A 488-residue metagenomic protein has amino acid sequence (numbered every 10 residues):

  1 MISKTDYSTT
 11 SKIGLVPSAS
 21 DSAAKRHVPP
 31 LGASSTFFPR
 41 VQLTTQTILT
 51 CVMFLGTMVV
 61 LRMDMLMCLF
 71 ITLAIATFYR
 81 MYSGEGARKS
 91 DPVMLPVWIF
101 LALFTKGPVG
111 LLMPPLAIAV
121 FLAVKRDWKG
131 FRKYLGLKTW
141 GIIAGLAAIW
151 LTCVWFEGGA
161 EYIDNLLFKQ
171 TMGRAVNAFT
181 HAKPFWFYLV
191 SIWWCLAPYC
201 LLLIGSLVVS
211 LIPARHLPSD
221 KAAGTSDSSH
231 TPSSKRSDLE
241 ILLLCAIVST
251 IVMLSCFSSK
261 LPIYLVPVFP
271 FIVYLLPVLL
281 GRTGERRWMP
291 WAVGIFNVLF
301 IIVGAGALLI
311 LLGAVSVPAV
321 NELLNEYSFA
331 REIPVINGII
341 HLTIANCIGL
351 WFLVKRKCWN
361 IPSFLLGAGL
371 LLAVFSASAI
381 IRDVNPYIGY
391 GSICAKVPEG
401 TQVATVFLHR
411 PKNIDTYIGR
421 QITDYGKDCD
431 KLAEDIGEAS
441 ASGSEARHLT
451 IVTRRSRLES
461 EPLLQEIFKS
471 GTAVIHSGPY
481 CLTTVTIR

Functional and structural regions predicted by a protein language model:
M1-P290, T472-A473, P479-Y480: Membrane-integral, polyisoprenol-dependent glycosyltransferases of the GT-C/oligosaccharyltransferase superfamily
V93, V97, V209-K221, D227-R488: Membrane-embedded architecture of ER/inner-membrane glycosylation machinery
